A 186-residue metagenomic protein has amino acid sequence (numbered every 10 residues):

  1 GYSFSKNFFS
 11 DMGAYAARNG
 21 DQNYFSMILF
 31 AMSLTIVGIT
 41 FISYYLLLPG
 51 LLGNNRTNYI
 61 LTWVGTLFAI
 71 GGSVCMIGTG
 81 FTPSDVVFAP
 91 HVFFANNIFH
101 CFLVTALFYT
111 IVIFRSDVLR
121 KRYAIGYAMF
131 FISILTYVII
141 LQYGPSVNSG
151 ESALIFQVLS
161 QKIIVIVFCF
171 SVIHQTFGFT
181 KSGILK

Functional and structural regions predicted by a protein language model:
G1-Q22: Extracytosolic (periplasmic/ER-lumenal) interhelical loops and adjacent juxtamembrane/interface segments of multi-pass
S10, M27-T35, V92-L103, Q157-F168: Alpha-helical transmembrane segments of polytopic membrane proteins
A14-A17, S73-F88, I134-E151: C-terminal ends of transmembrane alpha-helices and the immediately adjacent extracellular/lumenal or cytosolic loop
A17-G50: Individual transmembrane alpha-helix segments
T40-A69: Cytoplasmic juxtamembrane regions at transmembrane-helix boundaries
I60-V74, I125-I134: Transmembrane alpha-helical segments of multi-pass membrane proteins
F68-I113: Membrane-proximal helix-loop-helix units in multi-pass membrane proteins
T105-K186: Terminal transmembrane helical module of multi-pass membrane proteins
